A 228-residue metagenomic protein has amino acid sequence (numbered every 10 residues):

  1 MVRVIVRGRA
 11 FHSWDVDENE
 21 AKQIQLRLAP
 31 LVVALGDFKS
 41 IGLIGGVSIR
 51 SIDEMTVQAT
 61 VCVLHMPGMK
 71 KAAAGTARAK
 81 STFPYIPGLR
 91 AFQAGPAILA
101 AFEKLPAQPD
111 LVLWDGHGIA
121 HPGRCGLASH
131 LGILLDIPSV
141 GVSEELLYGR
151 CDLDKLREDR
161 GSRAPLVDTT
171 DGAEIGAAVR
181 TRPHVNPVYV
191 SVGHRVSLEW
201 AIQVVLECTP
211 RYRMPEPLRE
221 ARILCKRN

Functional and structural regions predicted by a protein language model:
V2-V32, G95, E145, L153-N228: C-terminal binding/interaction regions
L31-S40: A short acidic-Thr-Gly-centered motif at the start of a beta-strand
G42-S51: Two-metal-ion RNase H-like nuclease active-site motif
S48, W114-D115, G141-S143: Short beta-strand segments
D53-E54, A120-G123, Y148-C151, V185: Short, well-ordered, mixed-charge alpha-helical segments that flank or form enzyme active sites
E54-Q108: A glycine-rich, hydrophobic loop/mini-helix early in the fold
P96-L131, L135-I137: Catalytic-site beta-strand/loop segments enriched in glycine and acidic/polar residues
L135-D154: Glycine-rich phosphate/pyrophosphate-binding loops and their adjacent beta-strand/loop elements at enzyme active sites
